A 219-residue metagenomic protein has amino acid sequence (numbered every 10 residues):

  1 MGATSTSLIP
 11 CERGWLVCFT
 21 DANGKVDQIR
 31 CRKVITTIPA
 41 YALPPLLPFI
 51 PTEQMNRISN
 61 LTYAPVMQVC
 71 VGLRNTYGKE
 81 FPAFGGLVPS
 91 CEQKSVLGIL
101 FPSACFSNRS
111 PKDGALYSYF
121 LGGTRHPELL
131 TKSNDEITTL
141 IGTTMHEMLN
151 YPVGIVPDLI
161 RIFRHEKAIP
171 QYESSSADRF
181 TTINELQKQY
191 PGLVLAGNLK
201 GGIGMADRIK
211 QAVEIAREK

Functional and structural regions predicted by a protein language model:
M1-T4, R161: Long, charged, glycine-rich C-terminal linkers/tails
A3-Y117, G122-L130, D135, E147-M148: Mid-domain catalytic core of redox enzymes that form a hydrophobic substrate pocket/lid adjacent to a catalytic redox
F81, I99-K219: Conserved flavin/dinucleotide-binding core of flavoenzymes
